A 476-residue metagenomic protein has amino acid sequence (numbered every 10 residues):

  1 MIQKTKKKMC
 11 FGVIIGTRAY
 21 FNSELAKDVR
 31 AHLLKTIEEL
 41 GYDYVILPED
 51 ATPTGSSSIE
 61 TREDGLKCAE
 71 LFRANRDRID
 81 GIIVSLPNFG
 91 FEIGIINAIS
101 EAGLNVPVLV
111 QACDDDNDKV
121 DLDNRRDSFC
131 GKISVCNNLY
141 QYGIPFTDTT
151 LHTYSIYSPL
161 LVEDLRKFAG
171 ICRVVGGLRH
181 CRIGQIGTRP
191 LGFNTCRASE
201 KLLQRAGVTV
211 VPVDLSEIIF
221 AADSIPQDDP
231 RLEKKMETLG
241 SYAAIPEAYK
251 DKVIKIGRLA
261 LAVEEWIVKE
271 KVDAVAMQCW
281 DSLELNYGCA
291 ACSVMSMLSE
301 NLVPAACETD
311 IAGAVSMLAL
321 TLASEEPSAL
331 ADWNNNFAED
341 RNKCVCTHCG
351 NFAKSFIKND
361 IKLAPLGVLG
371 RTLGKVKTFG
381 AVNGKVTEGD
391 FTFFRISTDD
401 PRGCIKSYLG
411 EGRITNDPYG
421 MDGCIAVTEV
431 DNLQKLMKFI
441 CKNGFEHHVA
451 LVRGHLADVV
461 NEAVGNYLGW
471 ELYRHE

Functional and structural regions predicted by a protein language model:
K6-G12, D116-A243, A248: Cap/lid and interdomain-hinge subdomains that line or gate substrate/regulatory clefts in soluble alpha/beta enzymes
A31-H32, L373-E476: Extended hydrophobic packing segments that form well-structured cores
L34-G55, P145-L151, T209-D214: Short beta-strand elements in bilobed, periplasmic/extracellular small-molecule ligand-binding domains
S57-D77, F91, K255-A262: Glycine-rich, highly charged phosphate/nucleotide-binding loops
R78-N88, P107-Q111, V272-Q278: Periplasmic-binding protein-like
I96-R126, I133-N138, S296-T309: Short, acidic/small-residue loops that bind anionic groups at enzyme active sites
K234-A323: Long, internal scaffold/assembly segments composed of regular secondary structure
L302-Y419: C-terminal catalytic subdomain
